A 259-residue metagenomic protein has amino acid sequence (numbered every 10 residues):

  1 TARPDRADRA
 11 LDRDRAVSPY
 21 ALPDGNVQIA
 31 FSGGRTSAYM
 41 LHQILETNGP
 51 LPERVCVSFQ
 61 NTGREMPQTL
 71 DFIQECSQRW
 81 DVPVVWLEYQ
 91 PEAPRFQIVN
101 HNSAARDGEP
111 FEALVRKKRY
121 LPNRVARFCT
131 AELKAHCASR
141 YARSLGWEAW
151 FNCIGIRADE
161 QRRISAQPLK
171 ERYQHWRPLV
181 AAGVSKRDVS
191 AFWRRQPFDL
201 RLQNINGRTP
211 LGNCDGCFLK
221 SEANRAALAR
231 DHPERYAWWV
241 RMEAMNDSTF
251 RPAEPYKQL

Functional and structural regions predicted by a protein language model:
T1-L259: Nucleotide-activated chemistry modules centered on ATP-dependent adenylation/adenylyltransferase
